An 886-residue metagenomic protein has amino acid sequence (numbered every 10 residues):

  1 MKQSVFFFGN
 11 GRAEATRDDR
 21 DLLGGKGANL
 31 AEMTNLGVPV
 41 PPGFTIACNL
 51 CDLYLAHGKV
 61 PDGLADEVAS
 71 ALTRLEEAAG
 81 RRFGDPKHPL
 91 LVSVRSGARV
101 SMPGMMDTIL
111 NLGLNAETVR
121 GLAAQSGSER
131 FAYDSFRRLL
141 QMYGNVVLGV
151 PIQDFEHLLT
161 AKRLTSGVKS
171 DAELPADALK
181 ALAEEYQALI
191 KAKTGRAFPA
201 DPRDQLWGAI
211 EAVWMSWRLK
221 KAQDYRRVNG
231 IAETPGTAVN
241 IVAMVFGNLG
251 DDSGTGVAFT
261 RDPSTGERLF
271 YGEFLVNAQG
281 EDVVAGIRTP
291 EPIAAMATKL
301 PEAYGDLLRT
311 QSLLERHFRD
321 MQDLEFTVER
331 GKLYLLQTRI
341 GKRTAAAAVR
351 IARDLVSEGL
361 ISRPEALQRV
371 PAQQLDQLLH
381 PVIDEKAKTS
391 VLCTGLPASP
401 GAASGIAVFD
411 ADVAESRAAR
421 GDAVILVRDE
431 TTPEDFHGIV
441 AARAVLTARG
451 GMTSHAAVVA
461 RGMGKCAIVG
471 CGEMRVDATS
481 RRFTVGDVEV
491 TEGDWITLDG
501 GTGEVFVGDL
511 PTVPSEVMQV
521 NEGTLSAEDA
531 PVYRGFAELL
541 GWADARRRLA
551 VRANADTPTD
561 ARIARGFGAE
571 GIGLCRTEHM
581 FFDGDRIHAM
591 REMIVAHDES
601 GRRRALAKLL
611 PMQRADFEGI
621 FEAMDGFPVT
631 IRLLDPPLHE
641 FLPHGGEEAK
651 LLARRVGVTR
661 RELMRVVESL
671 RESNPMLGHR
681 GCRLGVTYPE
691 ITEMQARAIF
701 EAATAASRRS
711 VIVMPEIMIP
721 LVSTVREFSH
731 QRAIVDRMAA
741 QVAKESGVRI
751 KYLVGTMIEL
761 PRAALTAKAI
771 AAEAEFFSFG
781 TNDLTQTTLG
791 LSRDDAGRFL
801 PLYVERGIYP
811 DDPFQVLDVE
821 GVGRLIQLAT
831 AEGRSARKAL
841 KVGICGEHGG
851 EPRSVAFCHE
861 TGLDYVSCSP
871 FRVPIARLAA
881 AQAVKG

Functional and structural regions predicted by a protein language model:
M1-S390, S416, D422-I425, T432-H437 (+13 more regions): Nucleotide/phosphate-binding sheet-loop regions of phosphoryl- and nucleotidyl-transfer enzymes
R12, R17-D18, P400-A441, R547-L549 (+1 more regions): C-terminal accessory/binding modules appended to enzymatic or scaffolding proteins
F44, A448-G450, V469-G472, C575 (+2 more regions): Short beta->alpha connector loops at strand-helix junctions that form conserved, small/polar/Pro-enriched
R95-S96, V517-Q519, T524-G886: Conserved alpha/beta-domain cores
R226-I231, R363, L367-R417, D422-V424 (+5 more regions): Long, charged amphipathic helices and adjacent flexible linkers at domain junctions
N240, V408, I425-V427, L446 (+3 more regions): Structural motif
R443-R449, A467, A550, G843: A short, small-residue-rich loop immediately preceding and capping a beta-strand
M463-K465: Residues forming the flavin
